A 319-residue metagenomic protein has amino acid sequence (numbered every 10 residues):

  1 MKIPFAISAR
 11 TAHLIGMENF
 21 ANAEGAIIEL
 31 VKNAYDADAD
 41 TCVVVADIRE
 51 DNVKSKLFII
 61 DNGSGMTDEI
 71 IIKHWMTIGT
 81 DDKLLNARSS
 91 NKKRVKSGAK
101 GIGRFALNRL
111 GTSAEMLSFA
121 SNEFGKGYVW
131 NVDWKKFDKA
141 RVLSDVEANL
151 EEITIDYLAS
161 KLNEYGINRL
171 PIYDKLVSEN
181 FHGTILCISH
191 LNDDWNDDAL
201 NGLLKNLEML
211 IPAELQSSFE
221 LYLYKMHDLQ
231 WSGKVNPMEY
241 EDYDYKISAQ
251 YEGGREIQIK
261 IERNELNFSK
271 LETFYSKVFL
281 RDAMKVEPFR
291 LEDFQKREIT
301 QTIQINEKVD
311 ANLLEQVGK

Functional and structural regions predicted by a protein language model:
M1-I188: GHKL (Bergerat-fold) ATPase N-terminal catalytic module, capturing the glycine-rich phosphate-binding loop and acidic
A148-K319: N-terminal assembly/transducer modules of large multi-domain enzymes, emphasizing dimerization/partner-binding
